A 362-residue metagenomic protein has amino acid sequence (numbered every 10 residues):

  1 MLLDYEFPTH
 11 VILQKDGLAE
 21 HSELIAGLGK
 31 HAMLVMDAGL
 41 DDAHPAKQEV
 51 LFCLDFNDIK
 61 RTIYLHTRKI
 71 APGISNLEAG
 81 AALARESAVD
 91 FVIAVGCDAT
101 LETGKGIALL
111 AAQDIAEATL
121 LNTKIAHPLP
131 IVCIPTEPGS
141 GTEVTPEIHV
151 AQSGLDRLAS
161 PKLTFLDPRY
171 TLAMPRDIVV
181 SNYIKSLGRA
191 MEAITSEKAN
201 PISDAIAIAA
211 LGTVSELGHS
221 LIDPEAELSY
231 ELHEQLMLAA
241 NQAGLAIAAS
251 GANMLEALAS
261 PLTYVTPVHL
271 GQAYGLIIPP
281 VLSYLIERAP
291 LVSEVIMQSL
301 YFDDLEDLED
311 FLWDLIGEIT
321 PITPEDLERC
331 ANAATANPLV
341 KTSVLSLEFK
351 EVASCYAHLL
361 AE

Functional and structural regions predicted by a protein language model:
M1-F91: ATP/NTP phosphate-donor binding region
T9, K15-D16, M36-A38, V95-C97 (+5 more regions): Fold-independent oxyanion-binding glycine-rich loops and adjacent beta-strand/coil segments at enzyme active sites
T9, L110-P201: A glycine/threonine-rich phosphate-anchoring loop and its flanking beta-alpha core in nucleotide/phosphate-binding
R68-A71, A99, L110-A111, T136-G139 (+2 more regions): Acidic, glycine-rich active-site loops and adjacent beta-strand->loop/helix elements that engage anionic groups
V89-I107, T136-P138, T142: Glycine/serine-rich anion-binding loops at beta->alpha junctions that coordinate negatively charged ligand groups
A193-D307: Active-site segments that bind and position negatively charged phosphate/pyrophosphate groups
S299-E362: C-terminal charged capping/lid subdomain of soluble metabolic enzymes
